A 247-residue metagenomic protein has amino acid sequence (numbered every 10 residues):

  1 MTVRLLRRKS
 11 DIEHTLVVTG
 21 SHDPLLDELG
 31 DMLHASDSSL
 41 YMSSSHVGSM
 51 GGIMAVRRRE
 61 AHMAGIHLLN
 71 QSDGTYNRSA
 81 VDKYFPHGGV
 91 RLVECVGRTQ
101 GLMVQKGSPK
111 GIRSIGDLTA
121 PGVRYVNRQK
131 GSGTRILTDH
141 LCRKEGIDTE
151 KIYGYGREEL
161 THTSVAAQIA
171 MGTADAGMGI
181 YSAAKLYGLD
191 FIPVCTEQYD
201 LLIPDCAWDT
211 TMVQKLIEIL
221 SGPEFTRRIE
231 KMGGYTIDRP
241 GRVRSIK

Functional and structural regions predicted by a protein language model:
M1-E60, S79, K83-V90, K110 (+3 more regions): N-terminal hydrophobic or amphipathic helices and topogenic motifs
L40-V47, T149-T161: Short beta-strand-to-loop elements that line the ligand-binding cleft of bilobed periplasmic-binding protein-like
M50-A64, L69, E158-T173: Short helices/loops that flank or line small-molecule/ion binding pockets
R58-M103: Hydrophobic alpha-helical segments and helix pairs
G65-V81, A166-C195: A ligand-binding cleft/hinge motif common to bilobed small-molecule-binding domains
P86-T99, Y187-E218, R239-R244: Periplasmic-binding protein-like
V104-Y125: Flexible hinge/capping segments at coil-to-helix
V126-E145: Secondary-structure junction motif
